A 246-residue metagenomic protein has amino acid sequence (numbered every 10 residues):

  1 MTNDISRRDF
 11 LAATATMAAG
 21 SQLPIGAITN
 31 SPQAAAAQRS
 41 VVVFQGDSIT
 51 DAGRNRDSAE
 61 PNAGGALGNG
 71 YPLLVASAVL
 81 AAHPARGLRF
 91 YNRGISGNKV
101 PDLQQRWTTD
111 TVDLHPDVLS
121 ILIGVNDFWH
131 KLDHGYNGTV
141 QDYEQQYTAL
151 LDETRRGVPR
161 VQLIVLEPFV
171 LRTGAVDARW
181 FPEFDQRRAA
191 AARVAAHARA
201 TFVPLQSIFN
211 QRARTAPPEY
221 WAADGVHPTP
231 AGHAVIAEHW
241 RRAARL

Functional and structural regions predicted by a protein language model:
M1-A18: N-terminal secretory signal peptides and thylakoid transit peptides that target proteins across membranes
T2, L74-G87, D102-L246: Alpha-helical cap/lid subdomain in secreted, periplasmic, or secretory-pathway luminal O-acyl-processing enzymes
A19-I25: Hydrophobic membrane-targeting signal helices
G26-R93, T108-H115: Serine-esterase "nucleophile elbow" of acetyl-processing enzymes
A52, G97, D127: Short beta->alpha connector loops of Rossmann-like oxidoreductase domains
R93-V100: Functional beta-strand-loop-alpha-helix junction segments that form "active/interaction loops" within catalytic
